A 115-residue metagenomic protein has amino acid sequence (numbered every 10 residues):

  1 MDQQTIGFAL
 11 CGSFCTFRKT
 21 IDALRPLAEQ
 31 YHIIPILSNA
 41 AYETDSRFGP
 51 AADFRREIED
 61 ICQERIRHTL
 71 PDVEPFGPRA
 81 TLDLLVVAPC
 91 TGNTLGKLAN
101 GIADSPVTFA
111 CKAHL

Functional and structural regions predicted by a protein language model:
M1-L115: A cross-family phosphate/adenosyl-ligand binding-site feature
